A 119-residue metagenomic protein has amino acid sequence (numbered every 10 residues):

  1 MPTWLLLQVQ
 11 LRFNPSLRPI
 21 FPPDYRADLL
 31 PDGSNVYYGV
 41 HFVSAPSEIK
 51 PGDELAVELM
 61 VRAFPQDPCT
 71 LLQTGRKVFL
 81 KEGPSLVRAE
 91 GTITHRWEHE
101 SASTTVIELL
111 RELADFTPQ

Functional and structural regions predicted by a protein language model:
M1-Q119: C-terminal effector/interaction modules appended to NTPase cores
